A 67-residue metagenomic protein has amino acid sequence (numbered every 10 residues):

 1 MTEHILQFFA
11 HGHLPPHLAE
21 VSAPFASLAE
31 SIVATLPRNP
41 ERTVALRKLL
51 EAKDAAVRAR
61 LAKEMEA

Functional and structural regions predicted by a protein language model:
M1-S22: N-terminal acidic leader/helix
H4, H13, S27, K63-A67: N-terminal intrinsically disordered, cationic/polar leader segments that include organellar targeting peptides
F8-A10, F25, A29, V33: Aromatic-residue detector
P15-P16, P24, P37-P40: Proline-rich intrinsically disordered, low-complexity coils
E20, P24-S27, K48-E51: Charged, amphipathic alpha-helical oligomerization/scaffolding segments
S31-E66: Short, charge-rich amphipathic interface segments used for partner binding and complex assembly
